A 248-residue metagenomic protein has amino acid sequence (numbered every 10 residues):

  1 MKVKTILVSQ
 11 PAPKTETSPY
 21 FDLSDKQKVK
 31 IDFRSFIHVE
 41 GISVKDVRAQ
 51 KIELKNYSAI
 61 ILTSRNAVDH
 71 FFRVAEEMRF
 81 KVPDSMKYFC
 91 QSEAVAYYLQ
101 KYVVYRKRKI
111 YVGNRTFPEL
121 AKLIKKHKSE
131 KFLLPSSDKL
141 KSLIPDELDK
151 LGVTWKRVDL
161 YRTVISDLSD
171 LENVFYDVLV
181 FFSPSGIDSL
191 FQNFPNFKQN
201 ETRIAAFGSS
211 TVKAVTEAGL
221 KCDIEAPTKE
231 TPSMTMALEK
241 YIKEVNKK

Functional and structural regions predicted by a protein language model:
M1-K248: Conserved beta-alpha
